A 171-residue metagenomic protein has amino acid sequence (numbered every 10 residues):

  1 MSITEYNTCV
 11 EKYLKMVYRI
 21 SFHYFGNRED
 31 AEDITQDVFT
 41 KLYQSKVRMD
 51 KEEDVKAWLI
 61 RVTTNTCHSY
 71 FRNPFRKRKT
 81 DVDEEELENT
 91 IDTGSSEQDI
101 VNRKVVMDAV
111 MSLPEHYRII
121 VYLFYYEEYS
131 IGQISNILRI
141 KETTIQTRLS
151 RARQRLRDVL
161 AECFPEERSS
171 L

Functional and structural regions predicted by a protein language model:
M1-N7, R78-D81, N136-R139, R153-L171: C-terminal edge and immediately downstream basic/flexible tail or linker adjoining helix-turn-helix-like DNA-binding
M1-R19, E32, Y43: A short, charge-rich alpha-helical start-of-domain segment used by transcription regulators
Y13, R148-R151: Residues within the DNA-recognition helix of helix-turn-helix
R19, D33-T40, E53-N65: Structural recognition of an alpha-helix C-terminal capping motif at a helix-to-coil junction
F39-D54, P74: Sigma70-family region 2
D50, T64-V82, D99, R151: Arg/Lys-rich amphipathic alpha helix in sigma70-family domain 2
K77-K104, M111, S130, S170: Internal acidic/polar
M111-I119, E127-T144, D158: Helix-turn-helix DNA-binding module
